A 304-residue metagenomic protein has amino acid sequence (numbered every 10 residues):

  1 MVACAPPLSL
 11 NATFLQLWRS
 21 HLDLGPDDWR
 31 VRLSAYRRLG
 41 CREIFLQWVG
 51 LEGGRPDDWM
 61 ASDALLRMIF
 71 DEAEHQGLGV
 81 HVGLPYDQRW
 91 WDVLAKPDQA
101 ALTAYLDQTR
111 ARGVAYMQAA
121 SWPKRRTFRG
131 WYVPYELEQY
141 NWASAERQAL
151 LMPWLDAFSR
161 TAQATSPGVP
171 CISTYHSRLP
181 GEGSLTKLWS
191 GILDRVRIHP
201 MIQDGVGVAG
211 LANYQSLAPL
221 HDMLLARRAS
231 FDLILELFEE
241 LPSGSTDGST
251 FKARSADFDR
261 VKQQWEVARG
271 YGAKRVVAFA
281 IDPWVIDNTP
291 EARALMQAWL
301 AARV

Functional and structural regions predicted by a protein language model:
V2-Q47, H176: Boundary/entry segment of secreted carbohydrate-active catalytic domains
F14-W18, H81-W91, A104-D107, R129-E136 (+4 more regions): Aromatic-lined carbohydrate-recognition surfaces of secreted/lumenal glycan-active proteins
H21-R37, T109-A120, G181-I192, A256-V267: Short, acidic/polar
P26-W91, E146-I172, P219-M223: Aromatic-lined substrate-binding rim segments of carbohydrate-active enzymes
L66-H75, D98-G130, F258-R260, Q264-G270: An active-site-proximal structural segment forming one wall of the substrate-binding cleft that immediately precedes
Y86-D87, G113-R147, K274-A278: Active-site groove signature of glycoside hydrolases
A143-M152, S159-L225, P242-K262: Extracellular glycoside hydrolase catalytic/binding regions
Q203-L211, H221, R227-V304: Substrate-binding cleft of secreted/luminal carbohydrate-active enzymes
